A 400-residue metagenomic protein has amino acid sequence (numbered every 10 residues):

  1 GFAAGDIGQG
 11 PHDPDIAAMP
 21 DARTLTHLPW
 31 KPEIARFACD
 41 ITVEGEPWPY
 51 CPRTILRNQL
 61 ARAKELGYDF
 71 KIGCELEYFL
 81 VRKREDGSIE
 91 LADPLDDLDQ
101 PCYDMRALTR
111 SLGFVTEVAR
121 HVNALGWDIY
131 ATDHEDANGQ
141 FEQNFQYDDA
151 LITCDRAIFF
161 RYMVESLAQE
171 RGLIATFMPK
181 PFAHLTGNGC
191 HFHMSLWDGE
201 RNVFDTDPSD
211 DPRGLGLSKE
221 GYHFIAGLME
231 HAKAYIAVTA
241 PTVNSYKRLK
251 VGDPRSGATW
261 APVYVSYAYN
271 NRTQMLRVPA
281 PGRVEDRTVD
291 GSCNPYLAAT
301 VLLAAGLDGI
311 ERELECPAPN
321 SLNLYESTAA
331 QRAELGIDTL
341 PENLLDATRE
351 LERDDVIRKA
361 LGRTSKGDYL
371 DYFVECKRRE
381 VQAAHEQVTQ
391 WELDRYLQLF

Functional and structural regions predicted by a protein language model:
G1-F400: Glycine-rich, acidic/polar active-site loops that bind/position phosphate-bearing ligands
